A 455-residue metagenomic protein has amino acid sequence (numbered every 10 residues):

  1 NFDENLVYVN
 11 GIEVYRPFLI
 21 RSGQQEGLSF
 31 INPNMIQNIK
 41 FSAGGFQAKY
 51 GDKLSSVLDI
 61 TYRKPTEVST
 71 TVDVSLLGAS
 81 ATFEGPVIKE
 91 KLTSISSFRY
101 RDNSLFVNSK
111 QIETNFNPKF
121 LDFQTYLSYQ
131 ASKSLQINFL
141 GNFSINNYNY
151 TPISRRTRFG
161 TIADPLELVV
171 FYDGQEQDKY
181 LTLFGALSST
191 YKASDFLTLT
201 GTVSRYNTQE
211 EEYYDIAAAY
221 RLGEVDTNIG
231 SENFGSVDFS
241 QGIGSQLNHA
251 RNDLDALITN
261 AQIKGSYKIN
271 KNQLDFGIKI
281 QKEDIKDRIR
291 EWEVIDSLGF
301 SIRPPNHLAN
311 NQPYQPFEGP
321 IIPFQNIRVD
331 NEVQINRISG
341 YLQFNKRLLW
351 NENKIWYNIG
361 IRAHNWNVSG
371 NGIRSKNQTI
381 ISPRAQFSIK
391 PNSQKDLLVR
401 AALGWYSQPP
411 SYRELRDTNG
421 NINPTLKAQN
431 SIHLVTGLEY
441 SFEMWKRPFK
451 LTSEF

Functional and structural regions predicted by a protein language model:
E13-F41, T125: Short acidic/polar hinge/loop motifs at secondary-structure boundaries that mediate gating or recognition
S29-S69: A beta-strand signature from Gram-negative outer-membrane beta-barrel systems, especially the internal plug domain
G45, Y62, L76-G78, V87-K89 (+10 more regions): Transmembrane beta-strands of outer-membrane beta-barrel pores
K53, K91-N108, F120, T151 (+8 more regions): Surface-exposed extracellular loop regions of Gram-negative outer-membrane beta-barrel proteins
L77-Y100, E113-P152, E176-R205: Transmembrane beta-barrel wall of Gram-negative outer-membrane proteins
T157-V169, Y220-G242, R288-N326, G420-T425: Surface-exposed loop/turn segments flanking beta-strands in extracellular/periplasmic regions
T200-S204, N392, R400, A428-F455: Membrane-embedded beta-barrel scaffold of Gram-negative outer-membrane proteins
N248, D275-D396, P409: Signature of Gram-negative outer-membrane beta-barrel scaffolds
